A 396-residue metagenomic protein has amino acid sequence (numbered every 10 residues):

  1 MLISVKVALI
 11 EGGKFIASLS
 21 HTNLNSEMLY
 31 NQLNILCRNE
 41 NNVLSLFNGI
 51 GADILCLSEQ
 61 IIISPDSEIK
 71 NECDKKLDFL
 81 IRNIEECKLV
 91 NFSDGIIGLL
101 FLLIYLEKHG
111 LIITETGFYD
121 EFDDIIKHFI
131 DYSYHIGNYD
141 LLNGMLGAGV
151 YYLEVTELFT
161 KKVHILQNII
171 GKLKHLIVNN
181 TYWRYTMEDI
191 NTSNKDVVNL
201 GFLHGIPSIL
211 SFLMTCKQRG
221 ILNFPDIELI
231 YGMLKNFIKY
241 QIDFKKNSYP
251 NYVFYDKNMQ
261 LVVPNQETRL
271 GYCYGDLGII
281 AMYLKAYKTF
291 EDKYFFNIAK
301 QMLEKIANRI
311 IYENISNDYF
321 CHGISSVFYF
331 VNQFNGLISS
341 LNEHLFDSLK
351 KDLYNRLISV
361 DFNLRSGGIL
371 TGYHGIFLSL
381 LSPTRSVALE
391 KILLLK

Functional and structural regions predicted by a protein language model:
M1-K75, H164-T186: Low-complexity, Ser/Thr/Pro/Gly-enriched N-terminal "stalk/linker" regions
M1-N31, K161, N168, T215-I221 (+8 more regions): Terminal, non-catalytic domain-edge segments
M1-S18, A52-D66, L99-I112, G147-T160 (+4 more regions): Well-ordered alpha-helical scaffold segments within catalytic/enzyme domains
N31-R38, I97-L106, L146-L153, Y182-F202 (+4 more regions): Carbohydrate-binding/catalytic loop surfaces
L44-L55, V90-G98, I136-G147, V197-S211 (+3 more regions): Aromatic- and histidine-enriched alpha-helix N-cap/loop-to-helix transition segments that scaffold the rims
T116-N143: Asp-box/WD-like beta-propeller blade repeats and closely related beta-sheet repeat scaffolds
K161-L277, M282, R309: Extended ligand-binding clefts on enzyme/binding-domain cores
K235-S248, V253-Y255, A286, K293-R365 (+1 more regions): Non-catalytic carbohydrate-binding regions of carbohydrate-active enzymes
